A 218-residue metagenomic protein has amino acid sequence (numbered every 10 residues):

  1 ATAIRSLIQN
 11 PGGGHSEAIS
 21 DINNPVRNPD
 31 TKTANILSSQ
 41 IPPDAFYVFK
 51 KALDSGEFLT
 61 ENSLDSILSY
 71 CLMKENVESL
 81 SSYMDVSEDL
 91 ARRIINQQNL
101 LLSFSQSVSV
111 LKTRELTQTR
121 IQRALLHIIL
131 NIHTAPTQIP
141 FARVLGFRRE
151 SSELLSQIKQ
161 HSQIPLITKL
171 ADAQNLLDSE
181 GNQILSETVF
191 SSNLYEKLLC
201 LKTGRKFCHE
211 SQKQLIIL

Functional and structural regions predicted by a protein language model:
A1-L218: Active-site cores that bind ATP or allylic diphosphates and position pyrophosphate for catalysis
